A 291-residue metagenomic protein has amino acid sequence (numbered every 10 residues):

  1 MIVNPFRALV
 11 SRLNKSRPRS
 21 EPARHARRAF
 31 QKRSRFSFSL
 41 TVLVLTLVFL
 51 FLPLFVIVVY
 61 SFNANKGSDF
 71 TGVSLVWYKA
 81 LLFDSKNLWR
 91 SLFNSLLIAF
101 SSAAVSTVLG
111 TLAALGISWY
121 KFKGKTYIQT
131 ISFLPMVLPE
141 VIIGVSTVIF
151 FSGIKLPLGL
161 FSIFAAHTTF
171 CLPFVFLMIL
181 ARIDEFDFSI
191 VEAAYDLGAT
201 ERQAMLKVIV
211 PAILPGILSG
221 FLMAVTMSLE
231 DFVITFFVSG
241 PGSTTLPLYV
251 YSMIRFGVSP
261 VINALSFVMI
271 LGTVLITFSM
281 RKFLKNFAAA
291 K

Functional and structural regions predicted by a protein language model:
M1-R28, F38-T41, G124, L180-V191 (+3 more regions): C-terminal transmembrane helix and the adjacent membrane-cytosol boundary/short C-terminal tail of inner/organellar
A23-H25, A29, G67-S68, L75 (+4 more regions): Membrane-interfacial helix termini and adjacent extracytoplasmic/periplasmic loops of multi-pass transporters
F30-R35, Y78-N87, S228-R281, K291: Interhelical loop and adjacent transmembrane-helix boundary motif in polytopic membrane transport permeases
F36-L43, L112-T147, V191: Cytoplasmic-entry segments and transmembrane alpha-helices of multi-pass inner-membrane transporters
F49-L54, F176-L180, F186-F188, E201-E230: Transmembrane alpha-helices
I57-N65, V175, I217-Y251: Non-cytoplasmic
F62, K86-W119: Transmembrane alpha-helix signature in integral membrane proteins
N87-N94, S152-L172, G216, F221 (+1 more regions): Loop-to-helix entry region at the N-terminal start of transmembrane alpha-helices in multi-pass membrane transporters
